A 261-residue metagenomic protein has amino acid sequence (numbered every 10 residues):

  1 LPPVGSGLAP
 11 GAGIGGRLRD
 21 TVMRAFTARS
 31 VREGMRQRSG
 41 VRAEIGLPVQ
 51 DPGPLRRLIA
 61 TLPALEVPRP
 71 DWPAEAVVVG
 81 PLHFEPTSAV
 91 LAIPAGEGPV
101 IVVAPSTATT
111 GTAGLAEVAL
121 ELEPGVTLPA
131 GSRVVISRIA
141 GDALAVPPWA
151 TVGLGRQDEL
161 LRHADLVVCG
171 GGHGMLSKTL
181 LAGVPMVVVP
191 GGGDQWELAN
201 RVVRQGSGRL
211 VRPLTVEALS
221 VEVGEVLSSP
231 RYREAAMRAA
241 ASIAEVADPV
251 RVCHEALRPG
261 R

Functional and structural regions predicted by a protein language model:
L1, L82-F84, R156, G191-D194 (+1 more regions): Short, acidic/turn-prone active-site loops that include or flank metal/cofactor- and phosphate-binding residues
L1-V100, P105-G114, L128-G131, L144: Nucleotide-sugar-dependent glycosyltransferase catalytic domains
D51, A218-R261: C-terminal amphipathic helix plus adjacent low-complexity, charged tail appended to glycosyltransferase catalytic
E123-R138: A conserved nucleotide-sugar
I136-R156: Nucleotide-activated donor-binding/catalytic signature segment of Leloir-type glycosyltransferases, i.e., the conserved
G153-R201: A donor-sugar binding/catalytic signature common to diverse glycosyltransferases and related nucleotide-sugar
G193-E222, E234: Change "using UDP/GDP/dTDP sugars" to "using nucleotide sugars
